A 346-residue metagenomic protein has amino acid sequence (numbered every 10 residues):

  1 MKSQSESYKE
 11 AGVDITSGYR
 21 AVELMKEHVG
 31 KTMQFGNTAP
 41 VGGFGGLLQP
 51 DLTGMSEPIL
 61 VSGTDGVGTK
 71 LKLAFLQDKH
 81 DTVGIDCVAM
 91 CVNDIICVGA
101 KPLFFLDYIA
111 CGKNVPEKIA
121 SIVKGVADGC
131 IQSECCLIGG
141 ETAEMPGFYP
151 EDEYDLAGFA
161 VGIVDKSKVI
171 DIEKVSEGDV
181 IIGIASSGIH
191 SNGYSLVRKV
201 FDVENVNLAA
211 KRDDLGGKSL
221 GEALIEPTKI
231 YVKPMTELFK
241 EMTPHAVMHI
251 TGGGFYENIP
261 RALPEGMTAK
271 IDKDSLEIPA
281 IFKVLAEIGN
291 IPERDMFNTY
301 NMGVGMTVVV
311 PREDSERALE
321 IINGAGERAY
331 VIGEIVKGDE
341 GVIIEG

Functional and structural regions predicted by a protein language model:
M1-T38: N-terminal amphipathic/basic leader segments beginning at the initiator methionine
K2-A11, E27, K118, I122-C136 (+3 more regions): Glycine-/charge-enriched secondary-structure boundary and capping motifs
D14, D65, G178, H249 (+1 more regions): Residue-level signature of catalytic and energy-coupling elements of molecular machines, predominantly ATP/GTP-dependent
T16, T64-V67, I109, E141 (+3 more regions): Anionic group-transfer/hydrolysis microenvironments
V22, A120-V123, Y194: Hydrophobic face of alpha-helices
E27-S187: Glycine-rich phosphate/pyrophosphate-binding loop regions near the starts of catalytic domains
L52-T53, G66-V67, V161-I163, S187-I189 (+4 more regions): Short, glycine-/Ser/Thr-/acidic-enriched flexible segments
D155, K168-G217: Short, acidic (Asp/Glu-rich) active-site segment that either coordinates a divalent metal cofactor
